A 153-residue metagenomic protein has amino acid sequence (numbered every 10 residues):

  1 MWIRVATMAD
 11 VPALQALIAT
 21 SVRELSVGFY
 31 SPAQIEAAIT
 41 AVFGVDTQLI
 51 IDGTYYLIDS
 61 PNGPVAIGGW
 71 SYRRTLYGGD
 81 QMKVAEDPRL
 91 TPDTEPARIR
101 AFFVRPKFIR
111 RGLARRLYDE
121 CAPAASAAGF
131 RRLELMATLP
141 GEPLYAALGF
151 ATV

Functional and structural regions predicted by a protein language model:
M1, P61-I67, A97: Glycine-rich phosphate/pyrophosphate-binding loop shared by adenosine-nucleotide-utilizing enzymes
W2-A16: A short beta-loop-alpha structural element at the N-terminal edge of CoA-dependent acyl/N-acetyltransferase catalytic
A19-V45: Conserved GNAT-fold acetyl-CoA-binding loop/helix
I39, T75-G78, E134-M136, A146 (+1 more regions): Conserved catalytic-core motifs of GNAT/GCN5-like acyltransferases
D52, I67-I109, D119, A124: Conserved acyl-donor/pantetheine-binding loop and adjacent beta-alpha core of acyl/acetyltransferases and related
T54-L57: Hydrophobic beta-strand residues of extracellular immunoglobulin-like
Y118, L139-P143: Short glycine/proline-centered loop/turn elements that form peptide/ligand docking sites
A125-T138: Conserved GNAT acetyl-CoA-binding A-motif
